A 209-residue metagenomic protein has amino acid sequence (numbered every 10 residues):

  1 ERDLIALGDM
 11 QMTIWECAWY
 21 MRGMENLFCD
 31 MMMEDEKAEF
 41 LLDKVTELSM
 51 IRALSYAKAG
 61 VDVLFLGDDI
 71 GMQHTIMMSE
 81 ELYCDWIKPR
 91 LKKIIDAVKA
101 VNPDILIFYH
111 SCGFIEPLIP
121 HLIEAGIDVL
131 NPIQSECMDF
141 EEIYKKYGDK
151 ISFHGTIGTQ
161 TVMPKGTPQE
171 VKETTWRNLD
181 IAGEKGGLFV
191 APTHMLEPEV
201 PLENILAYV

Functional and structural regions predicted by a protein language model:
E1-V209: Active-site loop segments of alpha/beta catalytic cores
